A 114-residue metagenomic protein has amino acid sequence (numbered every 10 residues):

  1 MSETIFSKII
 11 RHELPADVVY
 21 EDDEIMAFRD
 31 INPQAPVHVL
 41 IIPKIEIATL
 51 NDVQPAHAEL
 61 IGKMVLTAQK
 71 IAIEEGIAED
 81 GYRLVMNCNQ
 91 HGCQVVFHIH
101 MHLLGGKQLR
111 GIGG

Functional and structural regions predicted by a protein language model:
M1-G114: HIT superfamily nucleotide-processing domains
